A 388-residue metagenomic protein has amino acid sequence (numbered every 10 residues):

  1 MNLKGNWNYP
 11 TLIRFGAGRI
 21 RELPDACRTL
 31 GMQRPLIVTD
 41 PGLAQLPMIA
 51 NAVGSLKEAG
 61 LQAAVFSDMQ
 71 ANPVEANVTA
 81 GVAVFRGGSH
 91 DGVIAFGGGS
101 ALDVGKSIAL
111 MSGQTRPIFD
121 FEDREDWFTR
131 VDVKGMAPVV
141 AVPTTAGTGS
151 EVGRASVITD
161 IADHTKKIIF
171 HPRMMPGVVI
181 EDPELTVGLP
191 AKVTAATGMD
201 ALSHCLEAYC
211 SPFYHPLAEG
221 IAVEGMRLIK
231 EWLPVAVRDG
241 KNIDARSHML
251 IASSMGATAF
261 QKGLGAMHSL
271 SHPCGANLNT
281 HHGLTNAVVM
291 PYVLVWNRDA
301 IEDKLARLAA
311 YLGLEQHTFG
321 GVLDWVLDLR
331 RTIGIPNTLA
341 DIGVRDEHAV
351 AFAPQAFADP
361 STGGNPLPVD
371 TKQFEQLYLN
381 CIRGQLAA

Functional and structural regions predicted by a protein language model:
M1-F66, Q385-A388: An N-terminal, well-structured beta->alpha segment
A44-P117, P234-R246: N-terminal small/polar loop signature for handling phosphorylated ligands or for N-terminal nucleophile
A76-P183: Glycine/threonine-rich beta-strand-loop-alpha-helix active-site module that forms ligand/phosphate-binding
G147, M255-N286, D359-G364: Glycine-rich phosphate/pyrophosphate-binding beta-alpha loops
A155-K262, K372: Carboxylate- and glycine-rich phosphate/diphosphate-binding segment that chelates Mg2+/Mn2+
N277-H348, A387-A388: Gly/Pro-rich interdomain helix-loop hinge
D346-A388: Short, amphipathic C-terminal "tail helix"
